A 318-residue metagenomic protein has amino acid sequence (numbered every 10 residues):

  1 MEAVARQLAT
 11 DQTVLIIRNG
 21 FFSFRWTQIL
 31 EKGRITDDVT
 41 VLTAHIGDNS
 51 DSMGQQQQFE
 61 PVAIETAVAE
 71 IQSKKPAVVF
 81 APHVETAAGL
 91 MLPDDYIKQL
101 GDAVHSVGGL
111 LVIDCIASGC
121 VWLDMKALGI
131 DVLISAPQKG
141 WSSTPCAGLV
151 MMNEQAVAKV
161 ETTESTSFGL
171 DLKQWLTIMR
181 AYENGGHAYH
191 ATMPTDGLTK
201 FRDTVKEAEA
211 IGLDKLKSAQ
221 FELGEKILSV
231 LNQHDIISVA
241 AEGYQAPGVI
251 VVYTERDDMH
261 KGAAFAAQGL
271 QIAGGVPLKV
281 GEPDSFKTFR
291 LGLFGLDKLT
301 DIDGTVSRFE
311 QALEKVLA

Functional and structural regions predicted by a protein language model:
M1-Q28: Conserved beta-loop-alpha segment that forms the PLP phosphate-binding cup at the N-terminus of a helix
Q12-I16, M193-A263: Internal helical hairpin/lid segments
R25-D37: Active-site-proximal loop->helix
D51-G119, V132: Active-site phosphate-binding strand-loop segment of PLP-dependent enzymes
K126-Q138, G148: Conserved active-site segment immediately N-terminal to the catalytic lysine that forms the internal aldimine
Q138-S229, D297: Active-site C-terminal subdomain of aminotransferase-like
N232-G304: Conserved C-terminal alpha-helix-loop-beta "cap" of PLP-dependent enzymes that closes/shapes the active-site mouth
